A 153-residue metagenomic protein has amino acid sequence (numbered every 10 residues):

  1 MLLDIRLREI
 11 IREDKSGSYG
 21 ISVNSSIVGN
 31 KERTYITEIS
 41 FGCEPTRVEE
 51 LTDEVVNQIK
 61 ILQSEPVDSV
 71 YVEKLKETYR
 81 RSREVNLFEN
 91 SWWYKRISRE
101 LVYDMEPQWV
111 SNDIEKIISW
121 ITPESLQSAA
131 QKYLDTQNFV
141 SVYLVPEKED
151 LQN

Functional and structural regions predicted by a protein language model:
M1-R6: His/Glu-based metal-binding/catalytic segments typifying zinc-dependent metallopeptidases
R8, R12-W120, N138-P146, Q152: M16 family metallopeptidases and their MPP-like homologs
E124-Q131: Low-complexity, intrinsically disordered Gly/Pro/Thr-rich segments
Y133-Q137: Short segments within alpha-helical structural elements
